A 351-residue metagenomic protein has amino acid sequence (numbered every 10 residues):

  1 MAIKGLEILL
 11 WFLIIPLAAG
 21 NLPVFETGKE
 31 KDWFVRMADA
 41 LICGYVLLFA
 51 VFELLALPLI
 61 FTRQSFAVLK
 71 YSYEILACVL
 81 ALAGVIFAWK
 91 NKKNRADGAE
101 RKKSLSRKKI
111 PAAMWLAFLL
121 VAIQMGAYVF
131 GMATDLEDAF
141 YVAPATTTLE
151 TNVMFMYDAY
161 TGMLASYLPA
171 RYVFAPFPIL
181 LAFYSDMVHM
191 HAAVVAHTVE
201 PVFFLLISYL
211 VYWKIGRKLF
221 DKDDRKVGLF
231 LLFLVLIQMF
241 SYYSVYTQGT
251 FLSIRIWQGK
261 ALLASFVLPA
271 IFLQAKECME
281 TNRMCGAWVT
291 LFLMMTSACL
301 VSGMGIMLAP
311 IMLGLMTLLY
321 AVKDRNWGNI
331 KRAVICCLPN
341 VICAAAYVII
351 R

Functional and structural regions predicted by a protein language model:
M1-S104, N329, C343-A346: Membrane-embedded, hydrophobic transmembrane alpha-helices
P16, W257-E280: Specific aromatic-rich, kink-prone transmembrane helix
P23, P58, Y212-K222, F272-A275: Transmembrane-helix signature of membrane-embedded glycosylation machinery that interfaces with polyprenol carriers
K29-L48, D224-L231, M284-L291, N329-C336: Membrane-interfacial loop-to-transmembrane alpha-helix junctions, especially the N-terminal start
K109-L136, L338-I350: Transmembrane signal-anchor helices characteristic of membrane glycosylation enzymes that use polyprenol
A122-Q238, T247-R255, F266: Active-site lumenal/periplasmic loops and adjacent helix-entry segments of GT-C-fold, multi-pass membrane
A287-G303: Membrane-interface alpha helices of multi-pass inner-membrane proteins
A309-C336: Perimembrane helix-loop-helix junctions
